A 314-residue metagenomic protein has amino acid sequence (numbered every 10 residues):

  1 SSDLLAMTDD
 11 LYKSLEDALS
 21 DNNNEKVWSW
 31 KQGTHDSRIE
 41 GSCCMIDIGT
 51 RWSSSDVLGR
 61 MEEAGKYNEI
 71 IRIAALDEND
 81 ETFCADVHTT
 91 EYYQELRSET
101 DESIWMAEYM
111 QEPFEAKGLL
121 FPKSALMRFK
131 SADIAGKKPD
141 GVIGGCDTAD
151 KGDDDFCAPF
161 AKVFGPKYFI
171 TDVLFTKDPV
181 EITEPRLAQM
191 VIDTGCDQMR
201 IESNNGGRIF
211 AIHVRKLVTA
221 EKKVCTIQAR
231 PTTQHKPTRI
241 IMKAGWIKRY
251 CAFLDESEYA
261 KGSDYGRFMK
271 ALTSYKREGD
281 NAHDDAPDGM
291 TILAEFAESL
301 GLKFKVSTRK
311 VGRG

Functional and structural regions predicted by a protein language model:
A6-E78: Signature of the SF2 helicase/ATPase Hel1-core->accessory helical subdomain module
Y12-K13, D150, F175, N205: Short, glycine/acidic-enriched loop or turn micro-motifs at the edges of active sites
C44-I48, G145, Q198-E202: Short catalytic-loop micro-motif centered on adjacent basic/acidic residues
W52-A74, D80-T82, E91-E95, E112 (+3 more regions): Mg2+-dependent endonuclease catalytic cores in nucleic-acid-processing enzymes, primarily RNase H-like
D80-C146: ATPase catalytic-site recognition across NTP-hydrolyzing enzymes
G136-V163, G289: Gly/Thr-rich phosphate-binding beta-strand-loop-beta motif of the actin/hexokinase/Hsp70
V173, I292-G314: Acidic two-metal-ion nuclease catalytic site recognized across multiple nuclease folds, prominently DnaQ/RNase D-T
